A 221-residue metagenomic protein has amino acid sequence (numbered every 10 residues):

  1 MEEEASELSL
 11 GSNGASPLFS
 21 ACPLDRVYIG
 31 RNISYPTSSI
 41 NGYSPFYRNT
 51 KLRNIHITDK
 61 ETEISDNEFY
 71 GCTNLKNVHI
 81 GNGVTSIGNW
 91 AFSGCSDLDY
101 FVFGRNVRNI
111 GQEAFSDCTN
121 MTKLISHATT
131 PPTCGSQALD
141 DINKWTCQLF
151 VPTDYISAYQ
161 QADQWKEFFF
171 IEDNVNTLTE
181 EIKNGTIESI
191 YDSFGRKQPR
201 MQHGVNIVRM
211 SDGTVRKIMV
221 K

Functional and structural regions predicted by a protein language model:
M1-G11, C22-S38, N49-E63, T73-S86 (+4 more regions): Structural signature of tandem-repeat unit edges
G14, T50, T73, Q112 (+2 more regions): A generic local structural motif
A15-L18, G42-P45, S65-Y70, G88-S93 (+2 more regions): Consensus positions within tandem repeat domains that build extended binding/scaffold surfaces
S20, I142-K144, R200-Q202: Flexible, charged surface loops at secondary-structure boundaries
G42-S44, S136-D141, S157-F168: Short, aromatic/basic amphipathic alpha-helical patches
N49, C72, Q160-N176: A recurrent domain-boundary module in secreted/ectodomain proteins
N174-K221: C-terminal outer-membrane/trafficking sorting elements
